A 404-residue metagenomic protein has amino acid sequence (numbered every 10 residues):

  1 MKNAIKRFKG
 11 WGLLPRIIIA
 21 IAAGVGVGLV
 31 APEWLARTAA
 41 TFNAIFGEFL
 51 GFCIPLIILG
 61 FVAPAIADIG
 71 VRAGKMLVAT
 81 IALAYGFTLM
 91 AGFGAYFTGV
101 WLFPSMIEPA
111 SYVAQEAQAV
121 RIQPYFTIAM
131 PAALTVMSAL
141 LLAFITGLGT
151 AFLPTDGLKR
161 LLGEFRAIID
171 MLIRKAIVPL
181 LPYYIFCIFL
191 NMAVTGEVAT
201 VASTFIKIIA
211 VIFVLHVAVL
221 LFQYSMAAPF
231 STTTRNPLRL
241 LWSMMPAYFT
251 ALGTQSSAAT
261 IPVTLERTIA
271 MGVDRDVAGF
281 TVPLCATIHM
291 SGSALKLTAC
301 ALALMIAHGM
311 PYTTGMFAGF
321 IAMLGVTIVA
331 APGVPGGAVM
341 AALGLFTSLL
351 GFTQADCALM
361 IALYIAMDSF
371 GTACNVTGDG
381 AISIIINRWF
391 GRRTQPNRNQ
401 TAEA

Functional and structural regions predicted by a protein language model:
I5-A31, A44-C53, K75-L238, Q400-E403: Signature of multi-pass transmembrane helix bundles
P32, A65-K75, P104, A151-D156 (+6 more regions): Juxtamembrane helix-boundary/capping and inter-helix hinge elements in multi-pass membrane proteins
T38, V78, V198-I206, T233-W242 (+2 more regions): Membrane-water interface of transmembrane alpha-helices in multipass transporters/channels
A40-G51, R160-K175, R239, S243-T250 (+3 more regions): Short amphipathic alpha-helical coupling elements at transmembrane boundaries
F49, Y85-F93, F213-V217, A251-S256 (+4 more regions): Hydrophobic transmembrane alpha-helical segments of multi-pass transport and channel proteins
P55-A63, A91, A95, A143 (+9 more regions): Alpha-helical transmembrane segments of polytopic integral membrane proteins, especially the permease/helical cores
P246-I328, Q395-A402: Helix-loop-helix junctions within the multi-pass membrane cores of secondary transporters/permeases
T298-A404: Transmembrane alpha-helical segments and their short flanking loops that form helix-hairpins/helix-helix interfaces
